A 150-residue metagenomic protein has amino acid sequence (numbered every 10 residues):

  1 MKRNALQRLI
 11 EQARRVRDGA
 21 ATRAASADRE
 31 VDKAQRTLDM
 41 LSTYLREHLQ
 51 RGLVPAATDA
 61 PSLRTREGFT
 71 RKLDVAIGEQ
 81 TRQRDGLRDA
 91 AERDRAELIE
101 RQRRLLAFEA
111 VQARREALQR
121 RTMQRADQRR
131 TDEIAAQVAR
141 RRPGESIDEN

Functional and structural regions predicted by a protein language model:
M1-N150: Charge-rich amphipathic alpha-helical interaction elements
